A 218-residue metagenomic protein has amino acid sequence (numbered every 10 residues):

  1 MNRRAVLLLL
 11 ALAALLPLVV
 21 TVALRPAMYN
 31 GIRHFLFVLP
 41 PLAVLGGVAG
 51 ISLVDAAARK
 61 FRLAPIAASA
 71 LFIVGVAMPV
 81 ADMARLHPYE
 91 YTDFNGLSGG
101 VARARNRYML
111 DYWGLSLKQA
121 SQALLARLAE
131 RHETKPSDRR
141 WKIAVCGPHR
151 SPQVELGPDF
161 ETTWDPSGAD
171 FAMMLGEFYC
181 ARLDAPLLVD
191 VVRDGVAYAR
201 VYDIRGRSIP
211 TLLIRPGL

Functional and structural regions predicted by a protein language model:
M1-A11, G50-D93: Signature aromatic-anchored transmembrane alpha helix within multi-pass, membrane-resident enzymes that catalyze glycan
A14-G31, A81-P88: Transmembrane-helix signature of polytopic, lipid-linked glycan biosynthesis machinery
V20, Y29-V54: Hydrophobic/aromatic-rich transmembrane helices and adjacent perimembrane loops
A68-A126, P148-S151: Membrane-proximal, lumen/periplasm-facing interface regions of secretory-pathway glyco- and lipid-modifying enzymes
E133-A172: Extracytoplasmic
P158-L218: Aromatic/acidic, Gly/Pro-rich catalytic loop(s) in extracytoplasmic/lumenal soluble domains of multi-pass membrane
